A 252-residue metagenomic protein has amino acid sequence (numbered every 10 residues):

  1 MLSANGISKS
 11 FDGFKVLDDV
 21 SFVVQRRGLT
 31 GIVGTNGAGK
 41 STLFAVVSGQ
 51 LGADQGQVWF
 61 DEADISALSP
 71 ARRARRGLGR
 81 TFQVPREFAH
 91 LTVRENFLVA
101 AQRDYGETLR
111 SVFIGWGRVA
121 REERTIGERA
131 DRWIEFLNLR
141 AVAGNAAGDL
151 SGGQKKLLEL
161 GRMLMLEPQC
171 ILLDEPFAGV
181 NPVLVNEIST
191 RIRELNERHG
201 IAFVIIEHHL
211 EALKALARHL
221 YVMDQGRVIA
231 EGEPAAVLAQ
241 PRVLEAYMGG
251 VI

Functional and structural regions predicted by a protein language model:
V33-T35: The feature captures the beta-strand-to-loop junction immediately N-terminal to the Walker
S48: Helix-to-loop junction immediately C-terminal to a conserved catalytic motif
G56-A63, R75-R76: Conserved ABC transporter NBD signature motif
L109-V142, L172, V183, T190-R193: Conserved ABC ATPase "signature" region
A146-L150: Conserved ABC ATPase signature
